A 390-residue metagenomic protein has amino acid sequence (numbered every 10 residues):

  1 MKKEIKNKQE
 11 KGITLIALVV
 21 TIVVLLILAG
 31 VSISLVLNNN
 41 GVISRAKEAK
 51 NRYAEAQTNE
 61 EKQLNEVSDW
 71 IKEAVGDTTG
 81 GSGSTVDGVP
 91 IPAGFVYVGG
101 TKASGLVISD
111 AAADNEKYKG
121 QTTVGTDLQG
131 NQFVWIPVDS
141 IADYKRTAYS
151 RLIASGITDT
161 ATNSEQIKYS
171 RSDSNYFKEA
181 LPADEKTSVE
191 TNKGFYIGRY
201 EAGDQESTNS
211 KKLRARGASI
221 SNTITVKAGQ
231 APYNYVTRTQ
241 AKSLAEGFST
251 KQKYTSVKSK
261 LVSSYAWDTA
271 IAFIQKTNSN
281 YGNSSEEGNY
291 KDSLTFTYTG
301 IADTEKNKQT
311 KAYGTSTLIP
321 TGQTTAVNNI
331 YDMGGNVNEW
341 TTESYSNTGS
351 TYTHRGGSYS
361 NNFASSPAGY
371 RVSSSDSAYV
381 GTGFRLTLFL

Functional and structural regions predicted by a protein language model:
M1-I13: N-terminal leader/signal peptides at the extreme start of proteins
K11-S34: N-terminal single-pass transmembrane signal-anchor helix
L35-T58: Aliphatic-rich helix starts adjacent to a transmembrane/signal segment
R52, T58-S82: Beta-strand/loop motifs with alternating small/hydrophobic and polar/acidic residues, enriched in the first structured
D77-Y144, S259: GGW-centered surface loops in extracellular recognition modules
Q129, T160-D332, L390: Short aromatic-cysteine micro-motif
D139-A142, Y200-S207, T342-T348, Y359-N361 (+1 more regions): Acidic glycine-/aspartate-rich tracts in secreted/extracellular proteins
V236-T239, E246-S249, V257, V262 (+2 more regions): Disulfide-stabilized, aromatic/cysteine-rich ligand-recognition loop
